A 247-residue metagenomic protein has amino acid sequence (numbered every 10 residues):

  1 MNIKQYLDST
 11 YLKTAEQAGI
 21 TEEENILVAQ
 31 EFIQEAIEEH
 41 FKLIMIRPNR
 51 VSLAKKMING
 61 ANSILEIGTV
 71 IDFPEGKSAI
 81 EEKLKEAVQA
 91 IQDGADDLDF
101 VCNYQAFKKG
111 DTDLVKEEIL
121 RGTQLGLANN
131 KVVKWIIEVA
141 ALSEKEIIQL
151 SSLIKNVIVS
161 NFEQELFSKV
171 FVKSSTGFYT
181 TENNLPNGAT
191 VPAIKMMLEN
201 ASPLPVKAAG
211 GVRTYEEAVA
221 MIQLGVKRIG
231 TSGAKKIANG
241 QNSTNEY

Functional and structural regions predicted by a protein language model:
M1-E31, Q124, M196-L204, V212-Y247: Alpha/beta catalytic cores of nucleotide-metabolism and tRNA/nucleoside-modifying enzymes
M1-I80, Q92, L153: Conserved N-terminal beta1-alpha1 strand-loop-helix module at the mouth
N2-T14, L43-I46, L65-D72, L98-F100 (+5 more regions): Hydrophobic faces of well-ordered beta-strands that scaffold small-molecule active sites in alpha/beta enzyme cores
Y11, T69-I71, I80, Q92-F107 (+2 more regions): Glycine-rich phosphate-binding active-site loops on the catalytic face of alpha/beta enzymes
I33-L53, L98-K116, E138, V172-L185: Glycine-rich, proline-tolerant flexible connector loops at the mouths of alpha/beta enzymes
P48, S52-F73, T112-K134, A141 (+2 more regions): Alpha-helix-loop-beta-strand connector modules within alpha/beta enzyme cores
E75-Q89, K109-L120: Glycine-rich anion/phosphate-binding loops
S78-Q92, L142-L153, K195-P203, V212-R228: Catalytic cores of alpha/beta
